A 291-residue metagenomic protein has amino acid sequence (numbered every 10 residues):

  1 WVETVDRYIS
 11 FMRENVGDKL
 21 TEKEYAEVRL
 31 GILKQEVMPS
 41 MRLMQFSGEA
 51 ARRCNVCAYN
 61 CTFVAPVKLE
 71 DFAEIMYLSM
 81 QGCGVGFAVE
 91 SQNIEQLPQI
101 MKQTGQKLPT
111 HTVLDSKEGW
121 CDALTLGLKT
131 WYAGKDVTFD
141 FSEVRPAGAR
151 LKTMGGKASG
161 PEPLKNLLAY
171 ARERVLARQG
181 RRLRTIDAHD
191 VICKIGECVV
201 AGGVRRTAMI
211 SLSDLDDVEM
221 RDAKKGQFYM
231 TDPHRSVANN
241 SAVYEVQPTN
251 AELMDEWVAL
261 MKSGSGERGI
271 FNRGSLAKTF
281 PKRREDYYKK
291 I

Functional and structural regions predicted by a protein language model:
W1-I291: Extended catalytic cores of very large enzyme megasubunits
